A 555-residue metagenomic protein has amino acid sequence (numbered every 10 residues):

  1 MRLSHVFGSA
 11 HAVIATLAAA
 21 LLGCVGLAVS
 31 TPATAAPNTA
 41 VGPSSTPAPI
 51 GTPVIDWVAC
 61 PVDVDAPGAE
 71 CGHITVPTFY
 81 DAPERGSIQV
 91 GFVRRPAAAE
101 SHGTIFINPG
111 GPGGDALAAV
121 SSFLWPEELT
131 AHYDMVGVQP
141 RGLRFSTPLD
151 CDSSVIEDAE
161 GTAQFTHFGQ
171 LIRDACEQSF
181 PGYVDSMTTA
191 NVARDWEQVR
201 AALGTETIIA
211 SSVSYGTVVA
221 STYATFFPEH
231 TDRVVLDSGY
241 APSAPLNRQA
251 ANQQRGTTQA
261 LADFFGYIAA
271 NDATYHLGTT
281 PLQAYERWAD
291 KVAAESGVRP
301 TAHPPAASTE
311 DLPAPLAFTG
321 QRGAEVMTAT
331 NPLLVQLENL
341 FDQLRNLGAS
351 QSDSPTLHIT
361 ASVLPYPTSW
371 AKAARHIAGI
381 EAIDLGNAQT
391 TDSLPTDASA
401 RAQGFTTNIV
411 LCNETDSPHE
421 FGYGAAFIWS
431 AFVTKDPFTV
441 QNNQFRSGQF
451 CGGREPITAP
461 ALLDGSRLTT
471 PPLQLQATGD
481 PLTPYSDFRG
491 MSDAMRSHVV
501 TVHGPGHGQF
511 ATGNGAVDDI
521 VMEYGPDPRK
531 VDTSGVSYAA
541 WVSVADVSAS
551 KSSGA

Functional and structural regions predicted by a protein language model:
R2-A18, L27-T162, Q198, N514-A555: Catalytic-loop region of hydrolases
E160-A202: Alpha/beta-hydrolase active-site loop
T205-S214: Alpha/beta-hydrolase fold nucleophile elbow
A224-W288: A catalytic-pocket lid/entrance helix-loop region that shapes and gates access to the active site across common
A294-S466: Alpha/beta-hydrolase fold active-site neighborhood
L468, L473-Q476: Short beta-strand/loop motif that positions the catalytic acidic residue of the alpha/beta-hydrolase fold
P481-S486: Conserved alpha/beta-hydrolase "acid-adjacent" motif
H503-F510: Histidine-bearing beta->alpha loop at or near hydrolase active sites
